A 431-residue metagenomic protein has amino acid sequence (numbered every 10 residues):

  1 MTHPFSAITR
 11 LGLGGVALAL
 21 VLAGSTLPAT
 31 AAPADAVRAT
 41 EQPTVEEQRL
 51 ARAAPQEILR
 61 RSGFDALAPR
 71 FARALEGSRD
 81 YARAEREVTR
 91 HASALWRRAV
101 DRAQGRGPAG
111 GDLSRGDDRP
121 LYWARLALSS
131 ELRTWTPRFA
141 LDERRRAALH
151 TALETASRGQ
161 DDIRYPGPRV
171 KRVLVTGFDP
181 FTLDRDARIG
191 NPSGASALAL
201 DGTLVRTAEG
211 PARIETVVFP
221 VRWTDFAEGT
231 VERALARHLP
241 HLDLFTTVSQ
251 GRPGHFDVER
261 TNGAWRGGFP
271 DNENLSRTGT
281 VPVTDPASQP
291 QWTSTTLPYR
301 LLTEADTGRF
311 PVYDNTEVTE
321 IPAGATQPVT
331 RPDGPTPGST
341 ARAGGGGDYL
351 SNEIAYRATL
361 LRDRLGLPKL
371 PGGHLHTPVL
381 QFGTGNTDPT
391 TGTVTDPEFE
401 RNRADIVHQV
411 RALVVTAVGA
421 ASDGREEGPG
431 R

Functional and structural regions predicted by a protein language model:
M1-A32: Secretory targeting and sorting signals
D35-P337, A341, A358-T359, D363-R364 (+3 more regions): N-terminal catalytic or cofactor-binding beta/alpha core of small enzyme domains
G346-A358: Substrate-gating cap/lid alpha-helix
H376-P378: Core alpha/beta catalytic barrel or barrel-like domain that forms the active/cofactor pocket in diverse metabolic
Q381-N386: Short active-site-adjacent structural elements
P389: Short, flexible, mixed-charge acidic loops at enzyme active sites
